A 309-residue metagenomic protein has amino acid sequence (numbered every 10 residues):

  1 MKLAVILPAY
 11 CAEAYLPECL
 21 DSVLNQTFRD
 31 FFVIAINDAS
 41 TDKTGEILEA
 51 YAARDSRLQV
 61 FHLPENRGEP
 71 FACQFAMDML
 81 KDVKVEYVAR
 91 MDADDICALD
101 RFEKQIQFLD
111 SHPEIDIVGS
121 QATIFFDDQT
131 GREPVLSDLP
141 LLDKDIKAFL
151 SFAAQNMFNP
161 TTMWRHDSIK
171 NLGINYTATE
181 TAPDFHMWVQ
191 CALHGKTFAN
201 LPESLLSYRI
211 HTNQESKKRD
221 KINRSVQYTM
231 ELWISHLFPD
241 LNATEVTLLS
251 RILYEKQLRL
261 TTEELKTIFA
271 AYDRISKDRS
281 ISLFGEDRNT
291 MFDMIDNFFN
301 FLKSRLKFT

Functional and structural regions predicted by a protein language model:
K2-L3, L24-A35, K43, S56-Q59: Short loop->beta transition adjacent to catalytic acidic/histidine clusters or analogous donor-positioning motifs
A12-N25: Short, well-formed alpha-helical segments that are part of the catalytic scaffolds of diverse glycosyltransferases
Y15-P17, D42-A50, I96, D100: Acidic helix N-cap motif at the loop->helix transition within catalytic regions of sugar-transfer enzymes
N37-E46, E65, D92: A conserved acidic beta->alpha catalytic loop
L63-V83, V88, K104: Glycine-rich, basic loop-to-helix element that forms the pyrophosphate-binding segment of sugar-nucleotide handling
D100-P134: Conserved donor NDP-sugar-binding/catalytic core segment of glycosyltransferases
P140-L232, D240-L248: Conserved nucleotide-sugar donor-binding catalytic segment
L193, F198, I210-T309: C-terminal subregions of glycosyltransferases and related glycan-biosynthesis enzymes
